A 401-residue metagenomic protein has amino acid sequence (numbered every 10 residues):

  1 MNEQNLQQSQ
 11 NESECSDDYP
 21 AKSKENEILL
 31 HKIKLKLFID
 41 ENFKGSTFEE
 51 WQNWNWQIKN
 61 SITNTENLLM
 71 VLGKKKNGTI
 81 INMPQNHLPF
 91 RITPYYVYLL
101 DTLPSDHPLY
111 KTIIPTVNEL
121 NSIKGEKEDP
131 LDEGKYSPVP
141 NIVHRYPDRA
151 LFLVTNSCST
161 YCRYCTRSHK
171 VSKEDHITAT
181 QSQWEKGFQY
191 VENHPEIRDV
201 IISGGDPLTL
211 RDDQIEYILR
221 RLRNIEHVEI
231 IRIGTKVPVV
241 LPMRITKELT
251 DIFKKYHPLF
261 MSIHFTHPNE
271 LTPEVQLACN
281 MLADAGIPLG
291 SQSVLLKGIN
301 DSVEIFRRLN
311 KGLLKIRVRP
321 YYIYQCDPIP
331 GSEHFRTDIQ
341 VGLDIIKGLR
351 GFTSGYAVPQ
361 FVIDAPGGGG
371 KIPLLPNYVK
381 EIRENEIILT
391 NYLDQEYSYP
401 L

Functional and structural regions predicted by a protein language model:
N2-H144: Flexible, acidic/Gly-rich N-terminal and inter-domain linker regions that tether and position cofactor-handling modules
I81, V171-I177, G205-D206, K236: Flexible, glycine/proline-enriched loop segments at strand-loop-helix junctions that form or flank small-ligand binding
Y96, C162, Y321: Conserved, mostly hydrophobic/aromatic
S137-P140, L151-L153, E185-Y190: Short, charged beta->alpha transition segments
H144-Q181, I233: Canonical Radical SAM [4Fe-4S] cluster-binding loop centered on the CxxxCxxC motif and its immediate flanking residues
F152-L153, C165, V200-I202, P207-L208 (+1 more regions): Conserved catalytic-core segments centered on acid/base and nucleophilic motifs
W184-D199, L208-T353: Conserved AdoMet/S-adenosylmethionine-binding subsite of the radical SAM
D344-L401: C-terminal accessory regions of radical SAM enzymes
